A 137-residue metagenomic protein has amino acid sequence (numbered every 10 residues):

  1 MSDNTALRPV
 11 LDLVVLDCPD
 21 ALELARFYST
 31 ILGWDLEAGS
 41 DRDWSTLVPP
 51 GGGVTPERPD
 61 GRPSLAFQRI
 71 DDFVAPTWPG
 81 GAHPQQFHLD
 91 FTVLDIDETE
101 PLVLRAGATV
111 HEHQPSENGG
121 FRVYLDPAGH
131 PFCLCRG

Functional and structural regions predicted by a protein language model:
D3-P9, V15-L65, T99-P101, R105-A108 (+2 more regions): Core segments of cupin and vicinal oxygen chelate
V10-V14, Q85-L89: Short amphipathic alpha-helical segments
G33, L94, L134: Residue-level marker of positions within ordered structural domains that often coincide with functionally constrained
V54-A82, F87-H88, L94-D97: Conserved, structured core segments of small domains
R69, L134-G137: Short beta->alpha transition motifs characteristic of CBS
D126: Short, acidic, Ser/Thr-enriched surface-loop or helix-capping motifs
